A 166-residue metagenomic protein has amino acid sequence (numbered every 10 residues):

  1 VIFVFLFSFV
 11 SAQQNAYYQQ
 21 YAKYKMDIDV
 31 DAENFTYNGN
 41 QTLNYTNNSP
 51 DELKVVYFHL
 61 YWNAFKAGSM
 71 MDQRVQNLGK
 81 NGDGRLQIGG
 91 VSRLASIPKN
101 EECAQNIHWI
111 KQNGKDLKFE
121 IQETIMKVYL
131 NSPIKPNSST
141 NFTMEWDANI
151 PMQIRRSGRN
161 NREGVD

Functional and structural regions predicted by a protein language model:
V1-A16: Bacterial Sec-dependent N-terminal signal peptides
A12-D166: Acidic/His-enriched low-complexity segments
